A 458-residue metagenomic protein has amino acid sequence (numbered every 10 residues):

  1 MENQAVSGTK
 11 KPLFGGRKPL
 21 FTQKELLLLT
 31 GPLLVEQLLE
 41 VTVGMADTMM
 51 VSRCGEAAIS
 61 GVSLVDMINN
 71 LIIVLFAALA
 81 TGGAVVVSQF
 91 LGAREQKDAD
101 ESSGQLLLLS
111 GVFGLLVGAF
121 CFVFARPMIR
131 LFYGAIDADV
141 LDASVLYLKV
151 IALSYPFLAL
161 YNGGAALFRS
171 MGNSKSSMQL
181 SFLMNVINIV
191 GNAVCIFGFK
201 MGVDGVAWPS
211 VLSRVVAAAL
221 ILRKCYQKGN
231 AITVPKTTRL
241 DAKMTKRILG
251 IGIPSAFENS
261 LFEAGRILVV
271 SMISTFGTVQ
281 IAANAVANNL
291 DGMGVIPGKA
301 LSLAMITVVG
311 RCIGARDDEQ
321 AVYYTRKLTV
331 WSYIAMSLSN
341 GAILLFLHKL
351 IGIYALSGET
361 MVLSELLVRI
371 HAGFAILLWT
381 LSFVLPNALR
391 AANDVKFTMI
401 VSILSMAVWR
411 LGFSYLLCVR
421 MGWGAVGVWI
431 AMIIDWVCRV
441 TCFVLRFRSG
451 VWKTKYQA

Functional and structural regions predicted by a protein language model:
M1-T30, V87-S154, I196-I253, V309-A375 (+1 more regions): Short alpha-helical transmembrane segments in multi-pass integral membrane proteins
R17-M49, R53-C54, N70-G82, V86 (+5 more regions): N-terminal transmembrane alpha-helices
L28-D47, V150, M184, S213-A217 (+3 more regions): Transmembrane helical elements of multi-pass membrane transporters/channels
Q37-L38, V74, G114, G118 (+12 more regions): Residue-level hotspots within the lipid-embedded alpha helices of multi-pass solute transporters
L38-S60, I129-A138, V194-M201, S260-M293 (+3 more regions): Helix-terminus/linker motif at the lipid-water interface of multi-pass membrane proteins
E56-M67, S144, L148, A207 (+4 more regions): Small-residue hotspots at the loop-to-helix junctions and early N-terminal turns of transmembrane alpha-helices
I59-A119, L158-S177, V270, I281-L347 (+1 more regions): Small-residue-rich hydrophobic transmembrane alpha-helices
A80, V150-R169, S177-N188, V206-I221 (+5 more regions): Short runs within selected transmembrane alpha-helices of multi-pass transporters and secretion channels
